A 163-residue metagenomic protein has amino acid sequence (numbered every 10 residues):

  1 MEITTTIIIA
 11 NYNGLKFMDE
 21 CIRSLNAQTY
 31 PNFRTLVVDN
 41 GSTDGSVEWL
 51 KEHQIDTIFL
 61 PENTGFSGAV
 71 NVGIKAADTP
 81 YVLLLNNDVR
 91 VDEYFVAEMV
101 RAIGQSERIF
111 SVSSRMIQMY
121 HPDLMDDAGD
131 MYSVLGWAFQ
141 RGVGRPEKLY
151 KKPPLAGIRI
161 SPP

Functional and structural regions predicted by a protein language model:
N13, L25, N40-G41, T64: Conserved short acidic donor-positioning loop in nucleotide-sugar-dependent glycosyltransferases
R23-N32: Short, acidic, metal-binding catalytic loop of nucleotide-sugar glycosyltransferases
F33-G41, I58-L60: Short beta-strand/loop segment that forms part of the nucleotide-sugar
D44-E52: Acidic helix N-cap motif at the loop->helix transition within catalytic regions of sugar-transfer enzymes
L60-A77, N87, E98: Glycine-rich, basic loop-to-helix element that forms the pyrophosphate-binding segment of sugar-nucleotide handling
V82: Short aromatic/hydrophobic "clamp" motif used to bind/position activated sugar donors
R90-S133, W137: Conserved donor NDP-sugar-binding/catalytic core segment of glycosyltransferases
M125, W137-F139, R145-P163: A recurrent flexible, glycine/aromatic-enriched loop bordering the glycosyltransferase active site that acts as
